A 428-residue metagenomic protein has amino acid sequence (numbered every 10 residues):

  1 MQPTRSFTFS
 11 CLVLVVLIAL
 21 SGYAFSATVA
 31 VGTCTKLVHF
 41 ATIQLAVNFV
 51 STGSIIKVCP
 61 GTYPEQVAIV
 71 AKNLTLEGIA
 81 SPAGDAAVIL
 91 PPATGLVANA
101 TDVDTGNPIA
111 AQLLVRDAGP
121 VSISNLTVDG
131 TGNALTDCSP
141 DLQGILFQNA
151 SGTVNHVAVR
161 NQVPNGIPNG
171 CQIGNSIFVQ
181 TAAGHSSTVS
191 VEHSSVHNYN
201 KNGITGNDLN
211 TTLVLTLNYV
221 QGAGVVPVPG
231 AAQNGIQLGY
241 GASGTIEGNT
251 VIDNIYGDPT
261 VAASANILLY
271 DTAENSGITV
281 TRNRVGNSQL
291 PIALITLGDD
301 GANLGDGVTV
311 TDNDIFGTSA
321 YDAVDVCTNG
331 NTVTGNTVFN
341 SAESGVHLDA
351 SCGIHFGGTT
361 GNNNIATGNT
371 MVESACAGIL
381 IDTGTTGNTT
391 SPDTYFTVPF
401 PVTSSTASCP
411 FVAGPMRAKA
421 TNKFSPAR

Functional and structural regions predicted by a protein language model:
M1-L12: Bacterial N-terminal signal peptides that target proteins for export
S10-G22: Bacterial N-terminal signal peptides
A30-E65: Acidic Gly/Asp/Thr-rich repetitive segments characteristic of extracellular carbohydrate-active and adhesion proteins
S51, A71-K72, D117-A118, I123 (+23 more regions): Parallel beta-helix/beta-solenoid
N73-P140, V163-I167, G224, I255 (+1 more regions): Right-handed parallel beta-helix/beta-spiral solenoid domain characteristic of secreted/periplasmic
P92-L114, T136-L146, I167-A183, N198-N207 (+7 more regions): Extracellular beta-strand/beta-solenoid scaffold signature
L126, V157, S194, N218 (+9 more regions): Consensus "Asn ladder" position of solenoid repeat domains
T360-F424: Leucine-rich solenoid repeat scaffolds
